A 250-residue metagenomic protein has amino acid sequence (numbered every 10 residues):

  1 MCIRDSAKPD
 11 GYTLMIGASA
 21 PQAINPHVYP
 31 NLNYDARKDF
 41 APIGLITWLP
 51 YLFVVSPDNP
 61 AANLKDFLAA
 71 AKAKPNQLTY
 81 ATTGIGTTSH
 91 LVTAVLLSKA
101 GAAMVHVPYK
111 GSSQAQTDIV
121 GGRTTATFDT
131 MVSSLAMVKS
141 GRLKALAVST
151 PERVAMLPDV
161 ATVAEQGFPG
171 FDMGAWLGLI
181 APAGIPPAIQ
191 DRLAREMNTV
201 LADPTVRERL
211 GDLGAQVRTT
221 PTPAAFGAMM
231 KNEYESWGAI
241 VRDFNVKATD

Functional and structural regions predicted by a protein language model:
M1-I3: Short, small-residue-biased leader/transition segments that mark boundaries at the very start of proteins
D5-T13, S19, H27-Q114, V163-E165 (+1 more regions): Hinge/capping helix and adjacent helix->loop/strand transition within the periplasmic-binding protein
K8, T47, N63, P108 (+8 more regions): Conserved functional loop/turn residues at catalytic and ligand-binding sites
G11-G17, T125-D129, K144-A147, W237-G238: Paired acidic/hydrophobic, glycine-rich loop segments that form the ligand-binding mouth/hinge of periplasmic-binding
Q22-N31, V95-K99, A126-V160: A ligand-binding cleft/hinge motif common to bilobed small-molecule-binding domains
A115-Q116, S134: Short, hydrophobic alpha-helical packing/hinge segments within bilobed ligand-binding/sensory domains
K139, T162, P187-D250: An extracytoplasmic/periplasmic, membrane-proximal ligand-sensing/linker region
